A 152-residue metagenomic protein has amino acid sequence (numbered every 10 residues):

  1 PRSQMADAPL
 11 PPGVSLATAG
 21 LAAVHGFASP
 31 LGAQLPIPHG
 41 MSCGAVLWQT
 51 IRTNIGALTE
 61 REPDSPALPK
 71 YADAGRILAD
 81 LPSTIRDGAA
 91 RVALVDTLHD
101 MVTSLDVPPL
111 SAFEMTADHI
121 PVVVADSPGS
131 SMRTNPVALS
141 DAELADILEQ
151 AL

Functional and structural regions predicted by a protein language model:
P1-A19: Carboxylate- and glycine-rich phosphate/diphosphate-binding segment that chelates Mg2+/Mn2+
Q4-D7, G26-S29, A45-V46, A93 (+2 more regions): Amphipathic alpha-helical interaction segments
A8, T50, D126: Short acidic/histidine-centered micro-motifs embedded in hydrophobic/aromatic stretches that mark compact functional
V14-A33, I37: C-terminal structural segment of proteins
S15-L21, S83-T84, S104-V107, G129 (+1 more regions): Intrinsically disordered or highly flexible coil/loop and linker segments, enriched in small and charged/polar residues
Q34-I37, M41-E114, D118-H119: Gly/Pro-rich interdomain helix-loop hinge
T116-L152: Short, amphipathic C-terminal "tail helix"
